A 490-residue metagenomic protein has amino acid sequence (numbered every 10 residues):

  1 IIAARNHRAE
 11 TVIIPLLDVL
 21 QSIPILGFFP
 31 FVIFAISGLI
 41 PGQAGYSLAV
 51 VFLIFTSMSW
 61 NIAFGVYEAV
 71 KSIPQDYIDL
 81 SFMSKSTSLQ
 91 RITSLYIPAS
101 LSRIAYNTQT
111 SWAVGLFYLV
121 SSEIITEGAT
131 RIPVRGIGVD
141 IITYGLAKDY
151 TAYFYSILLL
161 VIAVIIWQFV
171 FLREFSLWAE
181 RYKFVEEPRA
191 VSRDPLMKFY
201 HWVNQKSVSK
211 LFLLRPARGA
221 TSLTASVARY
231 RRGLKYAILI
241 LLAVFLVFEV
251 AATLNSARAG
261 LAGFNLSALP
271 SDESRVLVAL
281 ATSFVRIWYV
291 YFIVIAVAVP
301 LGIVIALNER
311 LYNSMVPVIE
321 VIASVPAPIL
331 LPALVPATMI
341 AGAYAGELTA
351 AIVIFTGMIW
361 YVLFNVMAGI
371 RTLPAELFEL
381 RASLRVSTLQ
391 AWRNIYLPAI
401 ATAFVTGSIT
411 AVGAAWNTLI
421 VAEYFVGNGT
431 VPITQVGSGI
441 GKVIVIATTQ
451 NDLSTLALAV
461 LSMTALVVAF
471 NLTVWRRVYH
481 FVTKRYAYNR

Functional and structural regions predicted by a protein language model:
I1, I157-F292, F470-R490: N-terminal, non-cleaved signal-anchor transmembrane helix
I1-L17, Y289-I319, P332: Transmembrane-helix boundary motif in ABC transporter permease subunits
N6, I13, A49-F52, T56-I78 (+8 more regions): Membrane-embedded alpha-helices of multi-pass transport/permease systems
E10-I13, L17-Q21, I33, L101 (+12 more regions): Alpha-helical membrane-interface segments at transmembrane helix boundaries
I14-M58, E320-M358: Generic hydrophobic transmembrane alpha-helix motif, especially the helices
G65-A105, N365-F404, I444: Short cytoplasmic-facing helical segments at TM-TM junctions of multi-pass membrane proteins
S88-S122, L159, F171, I352 (+4 more regions): Transmembrane alpha-helices
F117-T151, E187, N417-L453, A487-R490: Glycine-rich helix-loop "coupling/hinge" segments at transmembrane-helix boundaries in multipass transporters
